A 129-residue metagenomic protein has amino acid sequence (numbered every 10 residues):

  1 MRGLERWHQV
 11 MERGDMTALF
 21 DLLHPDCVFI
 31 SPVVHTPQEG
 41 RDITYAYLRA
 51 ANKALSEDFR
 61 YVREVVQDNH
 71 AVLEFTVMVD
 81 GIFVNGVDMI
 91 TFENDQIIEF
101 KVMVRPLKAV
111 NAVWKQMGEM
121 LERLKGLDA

Functional and structural regions predicted by a protein language model:
M1-G3, L23, H35-R41, I97-F100: Short charge-dense sequence patches
M1-L22, L127: Short acidic-aromatic low-complexity motifs
L4, L23, L48, L73-F75: Hydrophobic alpha-helical core bundles mediating ligand binding, dimerization, or RNAP-core interactions
R6, A18, I43, A109-A112 (+1 more regions): Exposed alpha-helical structural elements
M16-T17, P25-D68: A solvent-exposed, acidic/Ser-Thr-rich amphipathic alpha-helical stretch
L23-P25, G86: Residues that flank catalytic or metal-binding motifs in active/ligand-binding sites
N52-A129: A beta-strand edge to alpha-helix "cap/lid" segment located at domain peripheries
